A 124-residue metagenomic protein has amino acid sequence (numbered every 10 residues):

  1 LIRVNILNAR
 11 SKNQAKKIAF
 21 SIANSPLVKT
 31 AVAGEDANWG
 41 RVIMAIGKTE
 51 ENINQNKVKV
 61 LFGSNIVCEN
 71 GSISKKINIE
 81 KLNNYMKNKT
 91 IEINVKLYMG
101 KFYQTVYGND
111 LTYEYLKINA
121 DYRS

Functional and structural regions predicted by a protein language model:
L1-N8: Short glycine-rich or small-residue beta-strand-to-loop segments that form or flank ligand, phosphate, metal/Fe-S
N8, N13-S124: Internal helix-turn-beta structural module
